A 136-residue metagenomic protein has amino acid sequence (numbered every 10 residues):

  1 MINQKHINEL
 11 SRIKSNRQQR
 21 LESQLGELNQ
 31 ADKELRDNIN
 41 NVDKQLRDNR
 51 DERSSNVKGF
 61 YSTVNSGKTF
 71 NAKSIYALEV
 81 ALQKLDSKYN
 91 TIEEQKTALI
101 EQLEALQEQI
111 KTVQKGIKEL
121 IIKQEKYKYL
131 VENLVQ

Functional and structural regions predicted by a protein language model:
M1-Q136: Charge-rich amphipathic alpha-helical interaction elements
